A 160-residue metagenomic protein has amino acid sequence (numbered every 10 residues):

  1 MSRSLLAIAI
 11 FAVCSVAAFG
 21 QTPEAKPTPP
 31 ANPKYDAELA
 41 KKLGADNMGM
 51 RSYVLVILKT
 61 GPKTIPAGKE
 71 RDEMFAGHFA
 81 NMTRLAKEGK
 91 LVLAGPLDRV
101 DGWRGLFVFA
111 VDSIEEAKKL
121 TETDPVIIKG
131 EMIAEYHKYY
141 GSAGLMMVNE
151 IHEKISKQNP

Functional and structural regions predicted by a protein language model:
M1-L5: Positively charged n-region of N-terminal signal peptides that target proteins for export
A7-A17: Bacterial N-terminal signal peptides
Q21-P160: Conserved, structured core segments of small domains
